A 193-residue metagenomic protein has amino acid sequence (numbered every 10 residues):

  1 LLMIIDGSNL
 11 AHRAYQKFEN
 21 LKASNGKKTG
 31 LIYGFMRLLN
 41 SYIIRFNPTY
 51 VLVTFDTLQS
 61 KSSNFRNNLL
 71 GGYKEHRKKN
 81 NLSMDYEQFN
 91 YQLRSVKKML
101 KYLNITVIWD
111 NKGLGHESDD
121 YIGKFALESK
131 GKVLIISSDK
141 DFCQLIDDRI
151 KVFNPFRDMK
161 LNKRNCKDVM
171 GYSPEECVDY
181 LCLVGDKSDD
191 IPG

Functional and structural regions predicted by a protein language model:
L1-L134, F142-K160: Noncatalytic, basic helical substrate-engagement surface that gates or grips nucleic-acid strands
F18, A126, N165-K167, G193: Surface-exposed beta-strand edges and their flanking turn/coil or helix-capping segments
S137: Short acidic/histidine-rich active-site segments
K140, L183-G193: Helix-hairpin-helix
R157-D186: A short, charged helix-loop
